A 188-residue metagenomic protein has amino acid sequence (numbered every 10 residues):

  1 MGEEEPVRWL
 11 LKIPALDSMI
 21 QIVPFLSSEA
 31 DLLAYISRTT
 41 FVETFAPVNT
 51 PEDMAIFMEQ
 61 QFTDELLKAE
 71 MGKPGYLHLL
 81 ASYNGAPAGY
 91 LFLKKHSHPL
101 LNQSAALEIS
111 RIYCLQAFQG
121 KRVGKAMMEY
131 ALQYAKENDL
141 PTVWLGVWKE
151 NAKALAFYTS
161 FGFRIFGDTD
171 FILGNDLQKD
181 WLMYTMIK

Functional and structural regions predicted by a protein language model:
M19-Q21: Extreme N-terminal starter segment of soluble prokaryotic enzymes
P24-A30, A34-P47, A55-A117, M128-Y130 (+3 more regions): Acetyl-CoA-dependent GNAT
Q103-L107, P141-W144, W148-L155, T159-K188: C-terminal "cap" of GNAT-fold acetyltransferases
L115-A117, K121, K149-E150: Active-site acidic-Proline motif in GNAT/NAT acetyltransferases
G120-Q133, A156-S160: Conserved acetyl-CoA-binding loop-helix of GNAT-fold acetyltransferases
K121, N138-P141: Short coil/turn segments at alpha/beta junctions that flank glycine-rich nucleotide-binding fingerprints
